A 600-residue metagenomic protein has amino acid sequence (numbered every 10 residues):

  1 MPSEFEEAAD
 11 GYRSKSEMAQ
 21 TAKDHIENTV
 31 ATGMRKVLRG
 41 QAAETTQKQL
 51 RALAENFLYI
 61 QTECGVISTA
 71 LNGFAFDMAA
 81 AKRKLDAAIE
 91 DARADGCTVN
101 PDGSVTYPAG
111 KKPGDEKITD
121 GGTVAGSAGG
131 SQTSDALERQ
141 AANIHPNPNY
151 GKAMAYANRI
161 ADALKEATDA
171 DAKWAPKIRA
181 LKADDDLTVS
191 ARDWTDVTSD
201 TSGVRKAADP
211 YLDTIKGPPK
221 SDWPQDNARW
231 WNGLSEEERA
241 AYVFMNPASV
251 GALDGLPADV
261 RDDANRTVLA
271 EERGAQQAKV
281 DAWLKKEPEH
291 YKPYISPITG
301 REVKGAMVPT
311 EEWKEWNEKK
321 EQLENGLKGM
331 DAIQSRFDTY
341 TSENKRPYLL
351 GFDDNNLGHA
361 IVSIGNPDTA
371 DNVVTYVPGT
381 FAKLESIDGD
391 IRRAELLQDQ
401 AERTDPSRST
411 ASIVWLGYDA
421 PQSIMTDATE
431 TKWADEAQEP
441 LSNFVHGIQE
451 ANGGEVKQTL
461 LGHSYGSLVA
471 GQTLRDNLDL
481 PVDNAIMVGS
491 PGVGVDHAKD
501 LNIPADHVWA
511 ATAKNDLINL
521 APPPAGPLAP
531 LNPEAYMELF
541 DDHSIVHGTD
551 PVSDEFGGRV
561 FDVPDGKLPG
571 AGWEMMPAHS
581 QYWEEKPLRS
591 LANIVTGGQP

Functional and structural regions predicted by a protein language model:
M1-D196, E436, E450, A529-F540 (+1 more regions): N-terminal secretion-targeting helices of virulence/extracellular proteins, encompassing both classical Sec signal
A8, A42, T46, I67 (+8 more regions): Stable alpha-helical elements in mature extracytoplasmic
A9, Q47, Y376, V414-L416: Glycine- and acidic-rich phosphate- and metal-coordinating loops
G33, K457-Q458: Conserved short loop/turn motifs at secondary-structure junctions
A52, N56, E63, N356 (+3 more regions): Short, glycine/acidic-rich beta->alpha junctions
K165-V374, T380-T410, I424: Long, composition-driven intrinsically disordered regions
D353, L357, G365-T369, G379-V456 (+1 more regions): Lipolytic serine-hydrolase domain surface
L461-A470: Gly/Ala-rich beta-loop-alpha elbow adjacent to hydrolase catalytic centers
